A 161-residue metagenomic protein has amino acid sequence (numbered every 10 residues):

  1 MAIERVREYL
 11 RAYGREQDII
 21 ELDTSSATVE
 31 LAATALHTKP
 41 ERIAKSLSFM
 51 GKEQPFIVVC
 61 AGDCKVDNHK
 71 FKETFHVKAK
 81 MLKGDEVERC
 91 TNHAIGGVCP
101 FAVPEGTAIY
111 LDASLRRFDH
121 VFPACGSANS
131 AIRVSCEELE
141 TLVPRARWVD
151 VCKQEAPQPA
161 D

Functional and structural regions predicted by a protein language model:
M1-D161: Extended, low-hydrophobicity, polar/charged segments
